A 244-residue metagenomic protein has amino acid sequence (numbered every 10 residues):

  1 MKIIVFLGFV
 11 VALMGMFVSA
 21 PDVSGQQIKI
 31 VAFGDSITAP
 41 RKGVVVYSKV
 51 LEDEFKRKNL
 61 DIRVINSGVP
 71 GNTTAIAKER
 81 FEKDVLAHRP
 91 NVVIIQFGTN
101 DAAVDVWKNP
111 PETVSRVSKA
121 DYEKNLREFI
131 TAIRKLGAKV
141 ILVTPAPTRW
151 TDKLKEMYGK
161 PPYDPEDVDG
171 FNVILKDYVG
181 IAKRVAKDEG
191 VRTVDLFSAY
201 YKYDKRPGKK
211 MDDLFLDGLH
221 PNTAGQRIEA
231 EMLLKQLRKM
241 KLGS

Functional and structural regions predicted by a protein language model:
V5-M16: Bacterial N-terminal signal peptides
M16, V23-G25, A102: Short linear motifs in intrinsically disordered/low-complexity regions
A20-P70, A75, R80-N91, G208: Serine-esterase "nucleophile elbow" of acetyl-processing enzymes
V50-D53, R57-L60, I76-S244: Alpha-helical cap/lid subdomain in secreted, periplasmic, or secretory-pathway luminal O-acyl-processing enzymes
